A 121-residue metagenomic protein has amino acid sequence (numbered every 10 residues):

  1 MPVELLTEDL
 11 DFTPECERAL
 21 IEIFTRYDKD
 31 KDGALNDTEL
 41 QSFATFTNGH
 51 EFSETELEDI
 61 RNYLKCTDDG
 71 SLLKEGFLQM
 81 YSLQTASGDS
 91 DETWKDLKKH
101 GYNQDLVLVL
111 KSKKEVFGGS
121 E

Functional and structural regions predicted by a protein language model:
P2, E8, Y63-E121: EF-hand and EF-hand-like Ca2+-sensor regions
P2-T7, L20-Y27, A34-F52, L72-A86: Amphipathic regulatory helices of Ca2+-sensor modules
D11-E15: Short helix-capping and inter-helix turn/linker motifs at the boundaries of alpha-helical repeat units
A19, E56, E92-K95: Short Gly/charged-rich anion-binding patches and loops
F24, R61-L64: ABC transporter ATPase nucleotide-binding domain signature
D28-D30, L64-K65: Acidic, divalent-cation-chelating loop motifs in proteins
S53, L57-R61: Acidic, polar low-complexity intrinsically disordered regions
